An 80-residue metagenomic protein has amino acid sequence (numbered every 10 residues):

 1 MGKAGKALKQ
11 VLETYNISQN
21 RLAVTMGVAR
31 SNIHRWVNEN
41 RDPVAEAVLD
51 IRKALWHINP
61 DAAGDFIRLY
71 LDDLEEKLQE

Functional and structural regions predicted by a protein language model:
M1-Y15, R21, T25, R52: A short, Lys/Arg-rich alpha-helix, primarily the initiator
M26, V37, I67-L71: A general structural motif at alpha-helix termini
G27-P43: Recognition helix of helix-turn-helix/homeodomain-like DNA-binding domains that insert into the DNA major groove
A29-S31, A47, Y70-E76: Conserved N-terminal glycine/acidic-rich loop preference
N40-K53: Short, basic-rich loop-to-helix N-cap that marks the start of a DNA-contacting helix
D61-E80: Short, charged recognition helix plus adjacent turn of helix-turn-helix-like nucleic-acid-binding domains
